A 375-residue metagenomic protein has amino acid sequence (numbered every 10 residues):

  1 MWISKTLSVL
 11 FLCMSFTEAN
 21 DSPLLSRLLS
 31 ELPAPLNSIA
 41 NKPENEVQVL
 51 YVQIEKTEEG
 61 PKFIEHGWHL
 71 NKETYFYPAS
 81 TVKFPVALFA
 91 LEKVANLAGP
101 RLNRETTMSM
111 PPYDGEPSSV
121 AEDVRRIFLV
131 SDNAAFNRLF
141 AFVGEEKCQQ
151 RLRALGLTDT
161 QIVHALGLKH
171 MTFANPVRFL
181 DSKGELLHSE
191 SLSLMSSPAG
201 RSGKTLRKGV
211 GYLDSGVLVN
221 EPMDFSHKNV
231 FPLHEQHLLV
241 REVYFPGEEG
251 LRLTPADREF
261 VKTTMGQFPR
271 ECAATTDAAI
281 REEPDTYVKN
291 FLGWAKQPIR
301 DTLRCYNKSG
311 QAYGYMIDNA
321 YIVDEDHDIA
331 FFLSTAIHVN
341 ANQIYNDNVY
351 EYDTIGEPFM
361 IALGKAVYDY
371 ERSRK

Functional and structural regions predicted by a protein language model:
M1-P23: Bacterial Sec-dependent N-terminal signal peptides
N20-P33, L218-K375: Structured C-terminal helix/loop/strand segments within mature extracytoplasmic catalytic/sensor domains
P23-L32, P43-N45, G115-F245, E249: Active-site-adjacent helix/loop patches that line small-molecule binding or acyl-intermediate pockets
R27, E31-L70, L333-T335: A short, well-structured edge-of-sheet supersecondary motif
E44-E46, E65, N71-E73, Y77-V82 (+4 more regions): Extracytoplasmic
F76-L102, L333: Active-site SXXK
K83-A90, I127, L152, Q236 (+3 more regions): Residue-level preference for non-acidic, small/hydrophobic
E92-V120: Short, well-structured active-site flanking segments
